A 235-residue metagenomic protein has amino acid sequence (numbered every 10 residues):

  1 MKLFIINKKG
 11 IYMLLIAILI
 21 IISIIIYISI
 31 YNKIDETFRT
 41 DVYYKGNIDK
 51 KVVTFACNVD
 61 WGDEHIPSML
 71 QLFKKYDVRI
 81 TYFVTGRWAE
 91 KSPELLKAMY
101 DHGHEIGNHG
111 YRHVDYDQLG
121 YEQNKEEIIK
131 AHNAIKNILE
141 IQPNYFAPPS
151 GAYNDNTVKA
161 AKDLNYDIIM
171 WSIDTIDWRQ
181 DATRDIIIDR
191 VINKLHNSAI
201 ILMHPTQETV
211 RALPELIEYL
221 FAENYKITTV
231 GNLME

Functional and structural regions predicted by a protein language model:
M1-A56, Q71-T81, N193-E235: Terminal accessory/targeting
N32-Y116, Q123, E127, H132-A134 (+2 more regions): Active-site beta->alpha N-cap acidic-glycine motif
C57-V59, V84-G86, N108-G110, P148-S150 (+3 more regions): A cross-domain feature marking catalytic cores of carbohydrate-active enzymes and several ubiquitous metabolic/repair
D63-H65, V114-Q142, A152-N197, T209-A212: Alpha-helical scaffold elements lining the catalytic groove of polysaccharide deacetylases
S68-M69, E94-A98, T157-A160, A212-L216: A short acidic, amphipathic alpha-helical/loop segment
T85-W88, R112-V114, K136-E140, I176-W178 (+2 more regions): Short C-terminal domain-edge/linker segments immediately following a structured domain
